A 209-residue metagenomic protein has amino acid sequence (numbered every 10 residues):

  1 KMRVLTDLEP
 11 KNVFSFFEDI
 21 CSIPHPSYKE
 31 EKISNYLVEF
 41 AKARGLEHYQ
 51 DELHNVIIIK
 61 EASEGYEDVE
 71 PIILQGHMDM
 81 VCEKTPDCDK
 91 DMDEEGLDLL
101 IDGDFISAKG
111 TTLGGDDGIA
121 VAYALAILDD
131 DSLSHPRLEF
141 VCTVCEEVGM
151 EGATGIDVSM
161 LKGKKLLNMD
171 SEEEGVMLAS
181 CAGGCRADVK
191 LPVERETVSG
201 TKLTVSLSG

Functional and structural regions predicted by a protein language model:
R3-D104: Acidic/His- and Gly-rich active-site-bordering loop/insert found across diverse amide/peptide-bond hydrolases
T6-D7, N35-E39, Q50-H54, G118-V121 (+3 more regions): A short linear-motif detector with a strong N-terminal bias
P10, E18, S22-P26, K42-E47 (+4 more regions): Generic secondary-structure signature for well-ordered alpha-helical cores
S22, I73, S107, N168 (+1 more regions): Conserved beta-strand segments that form the floor/walls of ligand-binding pockets within enzyme and binding domains
I23, S27, S107-D116, V176-L178 (+1 more regions): Flexible, glycine/proline-enriched loop segments at strand-loop-helix junctions that form or flank small-ligand binding
E39, Y49, G65, K90 (+4 more regions): Sterically constrained small-residue positions within well-ordered secondary structures of folded domains
Y66-R137, C142, E147-V148, A153-K164: Active-site metal-coordination/substrate-binding segment of hydrolases, especially metallo-dependent peptidases
P136-G209: Fold-level recognition of mixed alpha/beta catalytic cores in primary-metabolism enzymes, strongest
